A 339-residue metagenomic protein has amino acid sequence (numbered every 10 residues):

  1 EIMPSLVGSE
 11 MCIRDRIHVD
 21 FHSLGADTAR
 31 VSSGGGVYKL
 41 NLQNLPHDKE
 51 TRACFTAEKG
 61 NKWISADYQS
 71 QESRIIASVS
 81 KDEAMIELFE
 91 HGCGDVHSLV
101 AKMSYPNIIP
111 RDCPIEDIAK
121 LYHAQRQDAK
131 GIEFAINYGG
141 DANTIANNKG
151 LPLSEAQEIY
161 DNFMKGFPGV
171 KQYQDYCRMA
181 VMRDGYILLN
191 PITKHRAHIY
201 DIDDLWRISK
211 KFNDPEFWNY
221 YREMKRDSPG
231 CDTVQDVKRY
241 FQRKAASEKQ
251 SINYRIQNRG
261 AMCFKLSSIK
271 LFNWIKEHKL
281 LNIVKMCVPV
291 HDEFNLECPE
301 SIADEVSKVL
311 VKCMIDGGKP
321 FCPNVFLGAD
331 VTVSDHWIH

Functional and structural regions predicted by a protein language model:
E1-G8, I13: Single conserved hydrophobic/aromatic residue that forms the stacking wall/gate of nucleotide- or nucleobase-binding
S9-E10, T51, S65, I86-F89 (+2 more regions): Short, contiguous acidic/charged loop-to-helix segments that flank catalytic cores in large enzymes
D20-D117: Function-dense linear segments that define catalytic or interfacial modules in macromolecule-processing proteins
S23, A53-A57, S65-A66, K244 (+4 more regions): Replace "in large, NTP-powered and nucleic-acid-processing enzymes" with "in large, NTP-powered factors and other
D27-S33, K39-N41, Q71-R74, D82-E83 (+6 more regions): Flexible loop/turn segments at secondary-structure boundaries
A29, D67, A101, I145 (+5 more regions): Hydrophobic, well-ordered secondary-structure elements that form the walls of internal hydrophobic environments
P106-N282, M286-P289, E300, D330-H339: Conserved catalytic core of nucleic-acid polymerases
I275-D330: C-terminal structured "cap/appendage" subdomains that terminate the fold
